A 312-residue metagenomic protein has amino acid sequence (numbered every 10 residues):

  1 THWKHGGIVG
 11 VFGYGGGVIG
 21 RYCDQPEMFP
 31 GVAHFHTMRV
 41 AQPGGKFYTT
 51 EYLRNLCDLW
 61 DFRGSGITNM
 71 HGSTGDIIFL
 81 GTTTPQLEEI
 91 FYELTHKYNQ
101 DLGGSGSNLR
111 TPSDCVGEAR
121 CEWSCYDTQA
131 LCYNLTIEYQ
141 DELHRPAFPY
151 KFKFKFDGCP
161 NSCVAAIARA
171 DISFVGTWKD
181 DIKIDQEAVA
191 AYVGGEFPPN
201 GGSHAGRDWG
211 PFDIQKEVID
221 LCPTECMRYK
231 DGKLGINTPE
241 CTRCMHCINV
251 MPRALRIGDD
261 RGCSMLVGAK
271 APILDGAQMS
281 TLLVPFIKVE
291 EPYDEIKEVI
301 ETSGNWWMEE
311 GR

Functional and structural regions predicted by a protein language model:
T1-Y52, G262, I273: N-terminal basic/disordered segments at the start of proteins
V9-Y14, H36-G202, D208-F212, L221 (+1 more regions): Small-residue-enriched alpha-helical segments and adjacent helix-cap loops that form tight helix-helix packing
P26-V32, S65-H71, E225-R228: Short, flexible, solvent-exposed loop/turn segments with mixed acidic/basic and small polar residues
I167-I172, D259, L266-V267: Long insertion/accessory domains within large nucleic-acid-processing enzymes
D185-K216, N249-I257, I273-V289: Short Fe-S-cluster ligation motifs
I214-I236, E240-S264: Iron-sulfur cluster-binding cysteine motifs and their immediate structural context in ferredoxin-like electron-transfer
A269-R312: A hydrophobic, small-residue-rich beta->alpha segment in the mid-to-C-terminal subdomain of diverse proteins
